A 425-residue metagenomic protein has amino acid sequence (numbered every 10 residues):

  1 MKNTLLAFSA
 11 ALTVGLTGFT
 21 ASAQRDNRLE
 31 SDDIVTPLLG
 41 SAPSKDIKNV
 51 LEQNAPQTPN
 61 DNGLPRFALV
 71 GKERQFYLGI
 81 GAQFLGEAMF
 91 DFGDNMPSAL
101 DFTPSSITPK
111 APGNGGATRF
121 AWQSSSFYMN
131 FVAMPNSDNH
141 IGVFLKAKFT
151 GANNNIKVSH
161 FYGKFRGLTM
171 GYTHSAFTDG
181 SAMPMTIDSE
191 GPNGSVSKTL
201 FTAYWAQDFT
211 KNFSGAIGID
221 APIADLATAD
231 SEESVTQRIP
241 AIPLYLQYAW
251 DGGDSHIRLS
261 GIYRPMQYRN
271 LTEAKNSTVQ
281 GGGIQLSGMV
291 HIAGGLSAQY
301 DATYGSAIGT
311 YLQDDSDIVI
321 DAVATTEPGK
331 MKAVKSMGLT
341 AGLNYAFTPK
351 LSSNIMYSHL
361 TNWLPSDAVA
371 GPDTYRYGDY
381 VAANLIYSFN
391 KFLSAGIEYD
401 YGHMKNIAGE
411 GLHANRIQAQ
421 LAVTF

Functional and structural regions predicted by a protein language model:
K2, L6-A7, G15, A21-F92: N-terminal periplasmic/intermembrane-space "pro-region" immediately following the signal or transit peptide
T58, K72, A117-R119, A152-N155 (+8 more regions): Replace "Gram-negative outer membrane beta-barrel proteins" with "bacterial and organellar outer membrane beta-barrel
G71-L100, P109-A224, R238, P243 (+3 more regions): Outer membrane beta-barrel
M89-D91, M134, K148-A152, F177-D179 (+8 more regions): Sequence/structural signature of outer-membrane beta-barrel proteins
L100-P109, V319-T326: Surface-exposed loop/turn segments flanking beta-strands in extracellular/periplasmic regions
W122-F144, Y245-N270, A346, L351-S358 (+3 more regions): Surface-exposed extracellular loop regions of Gram-negative outer-membrane beta-barrel proteins
A249-V369, Y375: Detector for outer-membrane/organellar transmembrane beta-barrel domains, recognizing the amphipathic beta-strand
Y387-F389, L412-F425: Outer-membrane beta-barrel "beta-signal"
